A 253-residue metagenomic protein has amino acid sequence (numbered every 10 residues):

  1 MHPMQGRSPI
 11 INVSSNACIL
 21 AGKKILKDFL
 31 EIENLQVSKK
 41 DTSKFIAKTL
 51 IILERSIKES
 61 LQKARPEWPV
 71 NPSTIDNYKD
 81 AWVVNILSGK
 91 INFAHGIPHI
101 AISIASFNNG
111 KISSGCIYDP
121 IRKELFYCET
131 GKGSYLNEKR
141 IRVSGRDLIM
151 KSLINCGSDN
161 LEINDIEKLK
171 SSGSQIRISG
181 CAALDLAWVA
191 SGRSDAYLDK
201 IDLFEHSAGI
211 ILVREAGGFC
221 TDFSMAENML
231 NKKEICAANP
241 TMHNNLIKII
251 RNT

Functional and structural regions predicted by a protein language model:
M1-L87, T241, R251: N-terminal subdomain of lithium-sensitive/metallo-dependent phosphomonoesterases centered on the IMPase/IPPase/PAP
I25, L61, K90, D119 (+5 more regions): Residue-level signal for inorganic ion chemistry
I32, I100, C128-K132, R214 (+1 more regions): A short, compositionally biased
L50-I51, A64, P69-P72, N85-S88 (+5 more regions): Structured N-terminal alpha/beta-domain signature that marks small ligand/cofactor-binding or signaling modules
Y78-Y135: DPxDG-like acidic metal-binding loop motif
S113, I141-V143: Short, isolated positions in well-ordered beta-strands
L136-R140: A structural micro-motif at secondary-structure boundaries
V143-T253: An extended, acidic
